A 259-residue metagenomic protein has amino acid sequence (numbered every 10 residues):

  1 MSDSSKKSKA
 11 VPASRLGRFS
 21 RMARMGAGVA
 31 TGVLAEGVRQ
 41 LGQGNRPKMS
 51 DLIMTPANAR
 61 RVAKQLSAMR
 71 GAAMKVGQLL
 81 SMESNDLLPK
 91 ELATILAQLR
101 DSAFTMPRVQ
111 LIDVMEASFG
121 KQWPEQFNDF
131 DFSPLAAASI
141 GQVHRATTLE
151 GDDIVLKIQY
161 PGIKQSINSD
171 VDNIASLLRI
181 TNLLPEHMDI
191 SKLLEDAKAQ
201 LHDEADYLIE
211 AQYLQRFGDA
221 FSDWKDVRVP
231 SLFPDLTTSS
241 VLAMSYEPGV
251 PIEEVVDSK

Functional and structural regions predicted by a protein language model:
M1-K259: Broad phosphate/nucleotide-binding scaffolds in NTP-utilizing and phosphate-metabolizing enzymes
